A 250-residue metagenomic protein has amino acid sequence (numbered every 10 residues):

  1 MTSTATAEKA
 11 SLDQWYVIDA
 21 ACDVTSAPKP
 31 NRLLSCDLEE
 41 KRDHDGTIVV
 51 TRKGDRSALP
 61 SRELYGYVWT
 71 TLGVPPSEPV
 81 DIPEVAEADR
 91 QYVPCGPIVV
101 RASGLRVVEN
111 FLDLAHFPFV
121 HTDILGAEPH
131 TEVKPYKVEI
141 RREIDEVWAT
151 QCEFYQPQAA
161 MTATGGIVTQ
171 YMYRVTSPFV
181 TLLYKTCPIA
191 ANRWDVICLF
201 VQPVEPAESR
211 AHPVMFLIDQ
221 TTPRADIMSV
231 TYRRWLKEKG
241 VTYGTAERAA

Functional and structural regions predicted by a protein language model:
M1-R52, S57-L64, T70-L72: N-terminal pre-ligand scaffold of iron-sulfur
S3, D45, P76-A250: C-terminal catalytic domain of Rieske-type non-heme iron oxygenases
G66-Y67, R90: A basic- and aromatic-enriched beta-loop-alpha substructure that forms the phosphate/nucleotide- and DNA/RNA-contacting
